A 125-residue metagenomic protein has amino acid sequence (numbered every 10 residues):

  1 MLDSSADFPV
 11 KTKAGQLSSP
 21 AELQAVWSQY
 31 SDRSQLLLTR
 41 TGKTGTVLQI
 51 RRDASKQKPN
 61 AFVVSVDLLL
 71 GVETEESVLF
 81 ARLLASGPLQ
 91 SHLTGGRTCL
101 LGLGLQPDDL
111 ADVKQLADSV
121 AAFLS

Functional and structural regions predicted by a protein language model:
M1-K56: N-terminal, charge-rich interaction modules
Q35, K56, L70, D112-Q115: Low-complexity, compositionally biased segments
L36-L38, L84, L101: Generic structural hydrophobic/aromatic packing signal, biased to beta-strands
L48-T94: Short, internal acidic amphipathic alpha-helical interface segments that mediate docking to partner proteins
S86, Q90-S125: Phosphate/ribose-phosphate-bearing ligand recognition and processing surfaces, centered on ADP-ribose/NAD(+/P+) systems
